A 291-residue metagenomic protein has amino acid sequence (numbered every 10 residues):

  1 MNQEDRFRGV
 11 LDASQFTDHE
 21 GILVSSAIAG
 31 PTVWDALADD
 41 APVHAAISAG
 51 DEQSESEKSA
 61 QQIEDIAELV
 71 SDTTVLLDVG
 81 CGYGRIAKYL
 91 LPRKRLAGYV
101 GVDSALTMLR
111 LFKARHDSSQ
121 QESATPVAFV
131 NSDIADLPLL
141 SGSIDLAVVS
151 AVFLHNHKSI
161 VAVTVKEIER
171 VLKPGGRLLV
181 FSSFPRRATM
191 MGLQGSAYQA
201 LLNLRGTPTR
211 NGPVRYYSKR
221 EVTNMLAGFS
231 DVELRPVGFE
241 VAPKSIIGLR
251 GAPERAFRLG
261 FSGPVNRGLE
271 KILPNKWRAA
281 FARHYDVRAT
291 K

Functional and structural regions predicted by a protein language model:
N2-V70, Y89: Conserved class I S-adenosyl-L-methionine
G82: Conserved glycine-rich SAM-binding loop
R85-D136: Class I SAM-dependent methyltransferase SAM/SAH-binding core
V148: A conserved beta-strand element that flanks and buttresses the S-adenosyl-L-methionine
A162-P174: A short glycine-rich, Lys/Arg-flanked "PGG" loop and its adjoining helix->strand segment in the class I
L179-L201: Conserved class I S-adenosyl-L-methionine
L204-R220: Acceptor-substrate binding/catalytic loop of class I
P236-K291: A C-terminal cap/extension of S-adenosyl-L-methionine-dependent methyltransferases that defines the acceptor-substrate
